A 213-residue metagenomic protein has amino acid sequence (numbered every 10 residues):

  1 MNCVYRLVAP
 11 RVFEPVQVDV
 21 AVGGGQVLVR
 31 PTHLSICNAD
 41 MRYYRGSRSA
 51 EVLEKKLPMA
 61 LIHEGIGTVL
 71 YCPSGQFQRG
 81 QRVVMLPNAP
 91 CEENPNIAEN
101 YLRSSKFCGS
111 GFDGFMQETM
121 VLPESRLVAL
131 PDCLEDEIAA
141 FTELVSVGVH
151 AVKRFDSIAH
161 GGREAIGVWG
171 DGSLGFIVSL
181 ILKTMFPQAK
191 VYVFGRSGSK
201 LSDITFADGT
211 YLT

Functional and structural regions predicted by a protein language model:
M1-C3: Extreme N-terminal starter segment of soluble prokaryotic enzymes
Y5-V12: Extracellular beta-rich ligand/substrate-recognition surface
P15, I66-T68, R82, T119-V121 (+1 more regions): Conserved hydrophobic/aromatic beta-strand scaffold that supports enzyme active sites
D19-L34, R48-E92, P131-C133: Glycine-rich beta-strand-centered segment in the early N-terminal region that forms part of a ligand/cofactor-binding
H33, N88-A89, R126, G172 (+1 more regions): Flexible, active-site-proximal loop/turn residues at the rims of small-molecule/cofactor binding pockets and catalytic
A39-R45, N94: Cytochrome P450 core scaffold surrounding the K-helix E-X-X-R motif and the conserved "meander" helix-loop region
A89-I166: NAD(P)H dinucleotide-binding glycine-rich loop of Rossmann-like/cofactor-binding domains, especially the beta1-alpha1
L134-T213: Mid-domain Rossmann-like dinucleotide-binding core that forms the NAD(H)/NADP(H) cofactor-binding site
